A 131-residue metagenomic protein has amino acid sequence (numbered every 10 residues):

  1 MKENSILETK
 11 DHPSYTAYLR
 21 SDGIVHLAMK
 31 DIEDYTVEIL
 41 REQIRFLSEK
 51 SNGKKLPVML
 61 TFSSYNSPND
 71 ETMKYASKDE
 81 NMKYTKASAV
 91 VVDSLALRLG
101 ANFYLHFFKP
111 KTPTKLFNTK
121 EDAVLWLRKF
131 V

Functional and structural regions predicted by a protein language model:
M1-V131: Amphipathic, Lys/Arg-enriched alpha-helical "gate/interface" segment within cytosolic domains that mediates
